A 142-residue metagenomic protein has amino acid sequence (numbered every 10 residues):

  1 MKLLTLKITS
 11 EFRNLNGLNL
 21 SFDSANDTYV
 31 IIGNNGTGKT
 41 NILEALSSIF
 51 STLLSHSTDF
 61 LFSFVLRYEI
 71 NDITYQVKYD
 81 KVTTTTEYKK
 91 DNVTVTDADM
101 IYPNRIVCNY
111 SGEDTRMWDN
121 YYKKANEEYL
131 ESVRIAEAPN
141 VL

Functional and structural regions predicted by a protein language model:
M1-L142: P-loop NTPase switch/coupling surface
